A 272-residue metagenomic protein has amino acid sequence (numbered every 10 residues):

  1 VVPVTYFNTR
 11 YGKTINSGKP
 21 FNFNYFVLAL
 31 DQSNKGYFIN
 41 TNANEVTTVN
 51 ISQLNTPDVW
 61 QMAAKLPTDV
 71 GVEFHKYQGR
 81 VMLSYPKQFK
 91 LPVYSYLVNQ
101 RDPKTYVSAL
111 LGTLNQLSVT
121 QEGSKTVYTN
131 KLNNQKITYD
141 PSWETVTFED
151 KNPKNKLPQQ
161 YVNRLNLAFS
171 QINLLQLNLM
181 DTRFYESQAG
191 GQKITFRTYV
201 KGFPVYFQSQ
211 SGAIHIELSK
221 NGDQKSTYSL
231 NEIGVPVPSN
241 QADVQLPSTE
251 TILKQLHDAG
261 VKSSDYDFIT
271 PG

Functional and structural regions predicted by a protein language model:
V1-Q160: Preferential activation on post-signal-peptide N-terminal prodomains/segments of secreted or lumenal proteins
V2-T5, T9, K13-S17, V107-P141 (+2 more regions): Exposed beta-strand-loop-beta-strand "reactive/processing" segments of non-cytosolic proteins
V27, G36-F38, A168, I216 (+1 more regions): Generic low-polarity alpha-helical segments
S52-Q53, W143, S209, S239-D243: Surface-exposed beta-strand edges and their flanking turn/coil or helix-capping segments
W143-L157, K225-N240: Charge-rich, low-complexity terminal tails
L167-Y206, N231-G272: Segments that shape or occlude catalytic/ligand-binding pockets
